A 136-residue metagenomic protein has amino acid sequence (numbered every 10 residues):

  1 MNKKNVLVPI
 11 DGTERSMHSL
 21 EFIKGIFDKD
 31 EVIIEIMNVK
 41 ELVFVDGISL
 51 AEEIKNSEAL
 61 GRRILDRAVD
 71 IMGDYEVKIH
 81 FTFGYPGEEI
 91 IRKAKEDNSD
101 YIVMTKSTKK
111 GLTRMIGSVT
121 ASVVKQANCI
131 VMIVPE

Functional and structural regions predicted by a protein language model:
M1, M72-I102: Structural beta-alpha unit
M1-S49: Small/aliphatic-rich secondary-structure junction motif
F22, N56-R67, E89: Short, solvent-exposed amphipathic alpha-helices that sit in or adjacent to ligand/effector-binding or catalytic
I26-F27, D66-D74: Alpha-helix C-terminal capping segments
E35-M37, K78-T82, M132: General small-molecule cofactor/ligand-binding pocket signal
L50-K55: Short glycine-enriched, charge-decorated loop/helix-capping segments at active-site entrances that position
K95-E136: Gly/Ser-rich helix-loop-strand patches that form or flank binding pockets for ribonucleotide-derived cofactors
